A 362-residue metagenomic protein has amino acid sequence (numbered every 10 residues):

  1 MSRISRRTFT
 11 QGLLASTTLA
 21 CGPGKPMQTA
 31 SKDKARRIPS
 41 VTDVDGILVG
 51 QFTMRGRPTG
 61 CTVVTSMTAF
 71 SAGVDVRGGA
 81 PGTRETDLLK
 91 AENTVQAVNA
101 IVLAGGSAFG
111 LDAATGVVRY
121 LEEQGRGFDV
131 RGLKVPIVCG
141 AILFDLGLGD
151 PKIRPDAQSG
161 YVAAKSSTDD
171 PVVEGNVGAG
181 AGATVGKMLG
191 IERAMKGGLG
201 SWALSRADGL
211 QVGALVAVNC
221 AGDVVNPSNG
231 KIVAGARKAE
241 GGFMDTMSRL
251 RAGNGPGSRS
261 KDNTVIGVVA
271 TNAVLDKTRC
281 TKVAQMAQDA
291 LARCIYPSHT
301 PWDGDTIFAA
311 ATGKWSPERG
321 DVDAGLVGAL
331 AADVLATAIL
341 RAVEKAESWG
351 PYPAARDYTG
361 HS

Functional and structural regions predicted by a protein language model:
M1-T17: N-terminal secretory signal peptides and thylakoid transit peptides that target proteins across membranes
G24-T29: Bacterial Sec signal peptide processing site at the extreme N-terminus
D33-S107, D112, E123-S362: A structural signal for small-residue-enriched, beta-sheet-centric alpha/beta enzyme cores and oligomeric scaffold folds
